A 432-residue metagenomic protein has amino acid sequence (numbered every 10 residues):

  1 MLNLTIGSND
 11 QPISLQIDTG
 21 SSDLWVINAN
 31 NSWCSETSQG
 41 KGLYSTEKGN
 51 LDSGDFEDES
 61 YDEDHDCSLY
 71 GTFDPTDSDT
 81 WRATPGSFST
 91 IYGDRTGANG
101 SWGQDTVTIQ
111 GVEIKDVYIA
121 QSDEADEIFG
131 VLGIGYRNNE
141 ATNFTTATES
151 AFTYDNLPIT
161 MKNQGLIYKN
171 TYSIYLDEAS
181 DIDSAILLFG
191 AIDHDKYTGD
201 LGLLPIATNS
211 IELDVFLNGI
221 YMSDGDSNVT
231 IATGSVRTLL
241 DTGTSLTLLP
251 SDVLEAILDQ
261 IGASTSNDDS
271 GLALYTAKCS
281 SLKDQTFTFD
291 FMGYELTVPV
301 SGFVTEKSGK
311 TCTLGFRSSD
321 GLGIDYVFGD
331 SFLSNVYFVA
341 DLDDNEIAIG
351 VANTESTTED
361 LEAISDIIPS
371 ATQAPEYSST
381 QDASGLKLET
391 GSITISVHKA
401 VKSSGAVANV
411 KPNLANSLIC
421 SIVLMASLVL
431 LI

Functional and structural regions predicted by a protein language model:
M1-P12, S87-S101, D195-T233, S266-S280 (+2 more regions): Pepsin-like aspartyl protease folds
M1-V117: Signature of the N-terminal lobe/flap region of pepsin-like aspartyl proteases
N3, N30, N99, N143 (+3 more regions): N-linked glycosylation sites
L4-I6, S14-D18, L24-V26, L132 (+4 more regions): Short hydrophobic beta-strand that contains or immediately precedes a catalytic carboxylate
Q16, V26-N30, S35-G40, Y118-A120 (+5 more regions): Short, solvent-exposed loop/turn and secondary-structure capping segments
G20, A191-D193, S235-K283: Extracytoplasmic, non-cytosolic globular domains
T108, E113-T230, L361: Aspartyl protease catalytic domain
E124, D284, T288-I432: Aspartic protease catalytic domain
